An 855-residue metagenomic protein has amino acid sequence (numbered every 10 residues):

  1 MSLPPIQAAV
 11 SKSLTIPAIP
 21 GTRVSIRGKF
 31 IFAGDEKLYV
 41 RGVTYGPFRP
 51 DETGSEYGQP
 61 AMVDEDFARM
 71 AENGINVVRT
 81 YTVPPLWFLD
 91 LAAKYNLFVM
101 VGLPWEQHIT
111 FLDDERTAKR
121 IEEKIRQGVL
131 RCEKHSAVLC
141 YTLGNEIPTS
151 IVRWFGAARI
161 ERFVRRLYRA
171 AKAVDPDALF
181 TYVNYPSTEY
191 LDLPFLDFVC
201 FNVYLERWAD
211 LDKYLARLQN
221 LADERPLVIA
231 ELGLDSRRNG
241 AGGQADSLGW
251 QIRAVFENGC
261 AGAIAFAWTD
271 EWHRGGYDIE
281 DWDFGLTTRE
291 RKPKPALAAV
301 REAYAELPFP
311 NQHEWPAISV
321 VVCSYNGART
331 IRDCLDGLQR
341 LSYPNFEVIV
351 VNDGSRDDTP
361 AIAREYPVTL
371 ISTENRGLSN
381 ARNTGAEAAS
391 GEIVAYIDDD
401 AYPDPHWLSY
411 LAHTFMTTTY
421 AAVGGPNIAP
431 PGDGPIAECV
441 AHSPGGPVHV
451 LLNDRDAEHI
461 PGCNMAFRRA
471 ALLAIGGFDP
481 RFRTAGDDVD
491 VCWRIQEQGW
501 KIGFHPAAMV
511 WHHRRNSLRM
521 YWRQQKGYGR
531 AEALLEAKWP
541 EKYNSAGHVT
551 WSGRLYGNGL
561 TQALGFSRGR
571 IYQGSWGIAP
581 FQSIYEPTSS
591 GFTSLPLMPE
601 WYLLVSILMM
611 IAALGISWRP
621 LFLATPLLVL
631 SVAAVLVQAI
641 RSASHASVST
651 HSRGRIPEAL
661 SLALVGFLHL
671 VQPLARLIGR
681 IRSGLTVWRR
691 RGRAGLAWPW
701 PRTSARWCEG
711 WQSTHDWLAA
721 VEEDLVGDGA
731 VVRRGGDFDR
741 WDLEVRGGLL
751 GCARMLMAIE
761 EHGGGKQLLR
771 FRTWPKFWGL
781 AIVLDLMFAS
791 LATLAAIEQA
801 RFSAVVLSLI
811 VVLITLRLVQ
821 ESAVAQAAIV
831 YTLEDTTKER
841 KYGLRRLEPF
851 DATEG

Functional and structural regions predicted by a protein language model:
F30-V199: Active-site mouth of glycoside hydrolases
R153, A158-N258, G285-T287: Extracellular glycoside hydrolase catalytic/binding regions
F266-E314: Aromatic-rich peripheral "rim/lid" segments of glycoside hydrolase catalytic domains that contact and position glycan
D336-N345: Short, acidic, metal-binding catalytic loop of nucleotide-sugar glycosyltransferases
G337, N352-A361, D398-A401: A conserved acidic beta->alpha catalytic loop
V394: Short aromatic/hydrophobic "clamp" motif used to bind/position activated sugar donors
P405-A437, K501, A507, H513: Conserved donor NDP-sugar-binding/catalytic core segment of glycosyltransferases
G425-P426, V440-E458, L473: Short, flexible, basic/aromatic active-site loop/helix in glycosyltransferases
